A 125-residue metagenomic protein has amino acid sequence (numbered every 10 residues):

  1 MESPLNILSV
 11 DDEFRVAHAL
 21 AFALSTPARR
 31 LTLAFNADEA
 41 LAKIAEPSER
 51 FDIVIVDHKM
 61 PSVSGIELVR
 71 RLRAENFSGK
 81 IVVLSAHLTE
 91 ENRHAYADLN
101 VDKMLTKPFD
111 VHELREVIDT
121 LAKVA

Functional and structural regions predicted by a protein language model:
F14-T32: Two-component/phosphorelay signaling modules centered on CheY-like receiver
L33-I53: Acidic, metal-coordinating helix/loop segments flanking the phosphotransfer/catalytic sites of two-component signaling
A42, I66-F77: Short amphipathic alpha-helix used as the core "switch/output" element in two-component signaling
V56-D57: Active-site T/S-Asp motif of two-component receiver
M60: Receiver (REC) domain active-site loop signature in two-component systems and cognate sites in sensor histidine kinases
E67, L88-K103: Alpha4 helix (beta4-alpha4-beta5 surface) of REC/receiver domains from two-component response regulators
F109-I118: C-terminal output helix
